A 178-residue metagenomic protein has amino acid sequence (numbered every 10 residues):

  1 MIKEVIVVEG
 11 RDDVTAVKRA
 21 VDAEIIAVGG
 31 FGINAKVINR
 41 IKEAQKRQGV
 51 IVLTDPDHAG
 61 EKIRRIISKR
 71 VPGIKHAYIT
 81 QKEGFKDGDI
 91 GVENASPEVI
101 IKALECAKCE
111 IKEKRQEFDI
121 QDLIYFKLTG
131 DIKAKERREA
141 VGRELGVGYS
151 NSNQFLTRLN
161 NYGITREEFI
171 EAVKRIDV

Functional and structural regions predicted by a protein language model:
M1-K3, T15, K36-R40: Phosphate-handling DNA/RNA-contact segment within nucleic-acid enzymes
M1-V5, Q48-I51: Short active-site oxyanion
I2-K3, A27-G32: Short, flexible loop segments at the rims of nucleotide/cofactor-binding pockets, characterized by
V5, A23-E24: Well-ordered beta-strand positions
I6-V7, P56: Charged, low-complexity surface patches
G10-D13: Short, polar loop motifs at secondary-structure junctions
R19, A23, F31, A35-V178: TOPRIM fold recognition
